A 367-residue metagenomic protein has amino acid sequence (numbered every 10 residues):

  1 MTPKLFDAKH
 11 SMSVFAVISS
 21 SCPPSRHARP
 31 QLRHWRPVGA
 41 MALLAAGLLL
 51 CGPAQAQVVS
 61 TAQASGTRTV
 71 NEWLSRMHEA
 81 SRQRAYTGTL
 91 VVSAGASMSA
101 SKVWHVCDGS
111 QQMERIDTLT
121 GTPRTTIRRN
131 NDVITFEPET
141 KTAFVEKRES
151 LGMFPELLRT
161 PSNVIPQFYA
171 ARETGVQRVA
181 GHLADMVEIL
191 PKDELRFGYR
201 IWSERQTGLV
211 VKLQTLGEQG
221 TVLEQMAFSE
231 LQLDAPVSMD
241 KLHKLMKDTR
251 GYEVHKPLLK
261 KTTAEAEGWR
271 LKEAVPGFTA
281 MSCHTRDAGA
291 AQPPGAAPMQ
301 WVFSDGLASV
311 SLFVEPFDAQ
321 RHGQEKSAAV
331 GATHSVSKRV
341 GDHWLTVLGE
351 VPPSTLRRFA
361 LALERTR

Functional and structural regions predicted by a protein language model:
M1-H34: N-terminal secretory signal peptides that target proteins for export/translocation
G39-L50: Bacterial N-terminal signal peptides
G52-A56: Sec/Tat signal peptide C-region and signal peptidase I cleavage site
Q57-E139, Q167-L216: N-terminal mature ectodomain segment of secretory-pathway/periplasmic proteins
T135-E156: Acidic/charged, solvent-exposed loop-and-adjacent secondary-structure segments enriched in E/D, K/R, S/T, and G/P
T207-L209, L216, G220-M239, G341 (+1 more regions): Surface-exposed amphipathic alpha-helical segments
A227, Q232, S238-T263: Pro/Ala/Gly-rich low-complexity, hydrophilic intrinsically disordered segments
R250-G341, V351-R358: Short, solvent-exposed recognition patches
